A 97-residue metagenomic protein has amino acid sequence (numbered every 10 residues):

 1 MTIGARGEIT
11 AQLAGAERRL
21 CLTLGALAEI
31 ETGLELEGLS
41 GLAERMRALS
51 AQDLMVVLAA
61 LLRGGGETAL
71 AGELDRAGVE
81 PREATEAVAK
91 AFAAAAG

Functional and structural regions predicted by a protein language model:
M1, L27-E31, L61: Short hydrophobic/aromatic-rich motifs at helix boundaries and adjacent loops
M1-L13, L36-Q52, L62-G97: Charged interaction scaffolds used for protein-protein
G15-E17: Glycine-centered positions within short beta-strands or beta-hairpins
L20-L22: Short capping micro-motif at the N-terminus of alpha-helices
L24-G41: Short, surface-exposed, low-complexity cationic segments
M55: Oxyanion-binding/catalytic loops of NTP- or PPi-dependent enzymes
L58: A residue-level signal for conserved active-site and pocket-lining positions in enzyme catalytic cores
